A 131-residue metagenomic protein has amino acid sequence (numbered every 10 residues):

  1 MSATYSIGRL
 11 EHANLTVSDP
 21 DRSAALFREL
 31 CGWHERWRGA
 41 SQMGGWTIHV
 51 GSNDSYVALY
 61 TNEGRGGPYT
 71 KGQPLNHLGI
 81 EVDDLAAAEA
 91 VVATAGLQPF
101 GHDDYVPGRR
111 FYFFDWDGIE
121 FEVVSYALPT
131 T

Functional and structural regions predicted by a protein language model:
M1-R22, L75-I80, A127-T131: N-terminal beta-strand motif that seeds the catalytic metal site of vicinal oxygen chelate
M1-S6, R38, A93-T131: Vicinal oxygen chelate
I7, N14-Y56: Core segments of cupin and vicinal oxygen chelate
E29-L30, V91-A95: Short amphipathic alpha-helices in soluble, non-transmembrane regions that often serve as interface/regulatory elements
G44, P74, P107: Exposed loop/turn and edge beta-strand positions of beta-sandwich/beta-sheet ligand-binding modules
N53-V57, G64-G66, L85-A87: Short, charged/polar surface micro-motifs in flexible loops or helix N-caps
A58-Y60, E122: Conserved beta-strand in the GNAT
K71, L78-V92: Mid-chain, well-packed structural core segment of small domains
